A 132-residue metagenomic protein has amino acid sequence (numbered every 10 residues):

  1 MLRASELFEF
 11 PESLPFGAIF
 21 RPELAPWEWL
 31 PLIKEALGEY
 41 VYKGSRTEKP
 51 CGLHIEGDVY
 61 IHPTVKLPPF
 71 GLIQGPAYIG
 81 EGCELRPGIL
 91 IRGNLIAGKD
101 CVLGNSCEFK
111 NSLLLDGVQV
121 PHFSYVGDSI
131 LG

Functional and structural regions predicted by a protein language model:
M1-G52, G57: Terminal amphipathic alpha-helical/low-complexity segments used for targeting or macromolecular assembly
T47-G132: Structural signal for interior beta-strand "rungs" in well-ordered beta-sheet cores of soluble enzyme domains
